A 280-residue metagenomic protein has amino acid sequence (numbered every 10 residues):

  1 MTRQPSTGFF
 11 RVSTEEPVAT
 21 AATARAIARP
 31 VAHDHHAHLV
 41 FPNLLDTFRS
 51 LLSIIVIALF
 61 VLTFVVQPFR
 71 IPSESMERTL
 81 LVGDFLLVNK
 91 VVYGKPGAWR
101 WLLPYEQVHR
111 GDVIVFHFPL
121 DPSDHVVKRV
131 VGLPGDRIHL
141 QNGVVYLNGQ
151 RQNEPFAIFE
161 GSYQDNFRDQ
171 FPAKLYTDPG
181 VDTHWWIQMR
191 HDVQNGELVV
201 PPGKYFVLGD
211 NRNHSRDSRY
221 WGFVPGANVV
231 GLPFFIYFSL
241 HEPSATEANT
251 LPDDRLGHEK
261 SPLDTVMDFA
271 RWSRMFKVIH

Functional and structural regions predicted by a protein language model:
T2-L45, F64-R70, S75-H280: Soluble "head" domains of membrane/secretory-pathway proteins
R49-F64: Hydrophobic membrane-insertion alpha-helices, especially the h-region of bacterial N-terminal signal peptides
